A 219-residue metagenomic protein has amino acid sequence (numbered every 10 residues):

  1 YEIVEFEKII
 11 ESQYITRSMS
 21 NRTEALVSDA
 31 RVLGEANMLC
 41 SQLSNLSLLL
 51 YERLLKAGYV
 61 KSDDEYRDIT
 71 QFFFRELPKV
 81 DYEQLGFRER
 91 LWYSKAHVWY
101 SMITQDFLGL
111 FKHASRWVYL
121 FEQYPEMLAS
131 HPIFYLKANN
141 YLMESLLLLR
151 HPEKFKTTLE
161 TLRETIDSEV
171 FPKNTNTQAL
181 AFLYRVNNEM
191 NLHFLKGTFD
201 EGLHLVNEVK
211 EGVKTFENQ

Functional and structural regions predicted by a protein language model:
Y1, M19-S20, F107-F111, K154-T158 (+1 more regions): Solenoid-repeat scaffolds in large eukaryotic assemblies
Y1-F72, Y82-G86: Flexible inter-repeat linkers and adjacent short helices within tandem amphipathic alpha-helical repeat scaffolds
E5-Q13, N45-S62, L91-D106, L136-H151 (+2 more regions): Tandem amphipathic alpha-helical repeat scaffolds
R17, R22, R31, R53 (+11 more regions): Arginine residue identity/basic-tract feature
V27-E35, T70-Y82, S115-M127, L159-N174 (+1 more regions): Amphipathic alpha-helical segments of tetratricopeptide repeats
M38-L43, E83-L91, E126-K137, V170-V186 (+1 more regions): Alpha-solenoid helical repeat architecture
E65-F73, K79-F134, N139: Long, acidic/polar, low-complexity amphipathic helices and coiled-coil-like
R150-L203, K210: Acidic, glycine-rich loop-and-beta core segments that form the ion-binding/anion-interacting portion of active sites
